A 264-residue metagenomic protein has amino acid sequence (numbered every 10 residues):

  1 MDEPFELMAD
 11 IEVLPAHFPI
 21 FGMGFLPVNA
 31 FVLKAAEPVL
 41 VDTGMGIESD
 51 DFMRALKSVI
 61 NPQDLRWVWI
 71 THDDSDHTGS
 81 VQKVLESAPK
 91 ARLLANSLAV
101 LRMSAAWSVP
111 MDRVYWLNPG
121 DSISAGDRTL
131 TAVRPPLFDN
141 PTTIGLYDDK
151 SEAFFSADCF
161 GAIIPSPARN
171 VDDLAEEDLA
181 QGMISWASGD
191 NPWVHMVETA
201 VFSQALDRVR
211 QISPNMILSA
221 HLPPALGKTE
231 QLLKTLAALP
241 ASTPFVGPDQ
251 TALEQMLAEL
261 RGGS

Functional and structural regions predicted by a protein language model:
D2-K57, G145-D148, E152-S156: Conserved beta-strand hairpin/beta-sheet module of binuclear metal-dependent hydrolase folds, prominently
E6, L94-T143, V197-Q204: Metallo-beta-lactamase
A16-G22, G44-G46, W69-H72, L130-P136 (+1 more regions): Short, flexible loop segments at the rims of nucleotide/cofactor-binding pockets, characterized by
V41-T43, L65-D73, L93-S97, F154-D158 (+2 more regions): Active-site neighborhood of phospho(di)ester-bond hydrolases with catalytic His/Asp-centered motifs
M45-G46, S75, G161, P224: Short, glycine/acidic-enriched loop or turn micro-motifs at the edges of active sites
E48-L94: Active-site metal-binding motif and surrounding structural segment of the metallo-beta-lactamase
L137-T229, A238-P240: Metallo-beta-lactamase
G227-S264: C-terminal regulatory/interaction regions
